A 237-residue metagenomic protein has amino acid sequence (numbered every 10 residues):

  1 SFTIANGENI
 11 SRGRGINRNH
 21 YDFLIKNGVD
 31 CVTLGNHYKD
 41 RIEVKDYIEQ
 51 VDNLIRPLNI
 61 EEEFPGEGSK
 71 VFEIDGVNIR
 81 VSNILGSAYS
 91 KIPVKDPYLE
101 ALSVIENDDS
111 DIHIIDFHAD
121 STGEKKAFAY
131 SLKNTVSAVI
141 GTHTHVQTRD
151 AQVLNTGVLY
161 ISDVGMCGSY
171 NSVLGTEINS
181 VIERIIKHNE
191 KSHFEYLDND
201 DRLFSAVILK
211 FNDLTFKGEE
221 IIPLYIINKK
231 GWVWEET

Functional and structural regions predicted by a protein language model:
S1-T237: Acidic, metal/ion-coordinating pockets
